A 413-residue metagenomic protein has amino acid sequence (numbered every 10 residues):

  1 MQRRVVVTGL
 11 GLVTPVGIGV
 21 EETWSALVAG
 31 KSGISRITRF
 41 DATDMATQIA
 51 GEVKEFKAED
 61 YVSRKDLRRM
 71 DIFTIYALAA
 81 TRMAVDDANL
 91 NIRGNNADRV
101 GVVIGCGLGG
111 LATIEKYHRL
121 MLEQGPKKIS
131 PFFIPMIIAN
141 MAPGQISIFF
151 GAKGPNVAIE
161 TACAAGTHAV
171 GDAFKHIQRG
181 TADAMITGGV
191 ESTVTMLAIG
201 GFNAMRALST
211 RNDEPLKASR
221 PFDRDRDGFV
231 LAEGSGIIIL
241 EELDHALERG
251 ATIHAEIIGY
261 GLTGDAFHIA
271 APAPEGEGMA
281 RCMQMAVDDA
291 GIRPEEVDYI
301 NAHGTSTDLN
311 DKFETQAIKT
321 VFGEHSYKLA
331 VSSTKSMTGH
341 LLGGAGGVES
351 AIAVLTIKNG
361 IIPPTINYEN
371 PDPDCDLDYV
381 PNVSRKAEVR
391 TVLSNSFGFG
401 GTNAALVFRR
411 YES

Functional and structural regions predicted by a protein language model:
M1-D66, A88, D244-H254, A351-T365 (+1 more regions): ACP-dependent fatty acid/polyketide chain-elongation machinery
M1-V7, G94-A97, A290-E296, Y327 (+1 more regions): Flexible, low-complexity linker/loop segments at domain and module junctions
R4-T8, S35, D213-A290, Y299 (+1 more regions): Condensing-enzyme catalytic core mediating Claisen C-C bond formation in acyl metabolism
V7, V28-T161, V190-G201, P294-K312: Conserved beta-ketoacyl condensing-enzyme motif
A42-E52, G109-T113, S192-S219, G261-R281 (+3 more regions): Active-site-adjacent elements of ketosynthase-type condensing enzymes
A77-L90, A139-P143, S147-E191, F229-A251 (+2 more regions): Active-site-proximal alpha-helical scaffold in enzymes
E123-S130, H168-G171, K175, A184 (+4 more regions): Glycine-/small-residue-rich "gating" segment that lines the acyl/pantetheine channel and substrate pocket
I129-I134, G154-T161, D223-D227, L329-H340 (+1 more regions): Short pre-catalytic strand/loop immediately N-terminal to key active-site residues, enriched for Gly-Thr
